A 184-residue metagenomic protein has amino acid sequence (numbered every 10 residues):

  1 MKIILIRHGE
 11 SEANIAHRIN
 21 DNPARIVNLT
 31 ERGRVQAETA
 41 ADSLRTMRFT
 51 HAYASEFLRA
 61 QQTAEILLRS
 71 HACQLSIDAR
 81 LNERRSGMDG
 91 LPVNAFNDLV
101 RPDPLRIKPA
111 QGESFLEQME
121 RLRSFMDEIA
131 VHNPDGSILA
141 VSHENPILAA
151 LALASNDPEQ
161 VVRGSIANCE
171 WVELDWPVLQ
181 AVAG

Functional and structural regions predicted by a protein language model:
M1-I4: Extreme N-terminal starter segment of soluble prokaryotic enzymes
R7-H71, C169: Active-site-proximal alpha-helix that buttresses catalytic centers in soluble enzyme cores
V27-N28, R69-R123: Phosphate-handling substructures
R45-R48, I129-G136: Glycine-rich phosphate-binding loop signature in dinucleotide/nucleotide-binding domains
A54-S55, E120, V141-S142: Short beta-strand scaffold positions
I66, A149-L153: Active-site signature of alpha/beta-hydrolase-fold catalytic machinery across serine- and Asp/Cys-nucleophile hydrolases
E144-L148: GST superfamily/GST-like fold recognition
S155-A183: Domain-level recognition of soluble alpha/beta enzyme cores, biased toward histidine phosphatases/phosphomutases
